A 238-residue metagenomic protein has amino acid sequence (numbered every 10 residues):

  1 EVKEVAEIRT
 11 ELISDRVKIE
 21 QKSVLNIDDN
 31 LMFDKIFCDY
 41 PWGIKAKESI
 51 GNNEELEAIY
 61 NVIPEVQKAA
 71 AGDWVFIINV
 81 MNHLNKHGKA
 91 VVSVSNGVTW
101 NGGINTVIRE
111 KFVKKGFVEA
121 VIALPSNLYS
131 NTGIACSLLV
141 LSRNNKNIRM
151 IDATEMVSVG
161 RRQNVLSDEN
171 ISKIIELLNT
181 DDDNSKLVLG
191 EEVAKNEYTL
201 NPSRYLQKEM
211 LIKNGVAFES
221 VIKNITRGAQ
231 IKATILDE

Functional and structural regions predicted by a protein language model:
V2-N30: S-adenosyl-L-methionine
N26-E238: A conserved structural/catalytic subdomain of Rossmann-like adenosyl-cofactor enzymes
